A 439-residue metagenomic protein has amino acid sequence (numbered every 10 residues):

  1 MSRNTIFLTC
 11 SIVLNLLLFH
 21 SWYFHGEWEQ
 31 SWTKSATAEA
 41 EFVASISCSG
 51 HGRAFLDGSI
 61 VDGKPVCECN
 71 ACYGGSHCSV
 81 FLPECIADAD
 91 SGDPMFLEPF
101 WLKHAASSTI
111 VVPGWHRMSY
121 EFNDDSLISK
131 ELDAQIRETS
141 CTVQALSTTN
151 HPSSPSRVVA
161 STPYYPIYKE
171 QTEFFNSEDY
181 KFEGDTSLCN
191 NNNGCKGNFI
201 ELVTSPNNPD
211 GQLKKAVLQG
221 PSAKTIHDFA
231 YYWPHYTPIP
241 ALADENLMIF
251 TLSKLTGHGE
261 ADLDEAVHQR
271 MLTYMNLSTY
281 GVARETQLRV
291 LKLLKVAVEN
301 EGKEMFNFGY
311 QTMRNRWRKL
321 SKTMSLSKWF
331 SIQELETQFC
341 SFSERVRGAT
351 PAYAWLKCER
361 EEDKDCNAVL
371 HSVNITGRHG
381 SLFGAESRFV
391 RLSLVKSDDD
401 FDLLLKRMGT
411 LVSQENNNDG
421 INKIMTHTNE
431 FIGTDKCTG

Functional and structural regions predicted by a protein language model:
S2-S11, H20, E68, E84-S91 (+4 more regions): PLP-dependent class I/II
S2-W101, S126: Conserved N-terminal segment of EGF-like repeats
